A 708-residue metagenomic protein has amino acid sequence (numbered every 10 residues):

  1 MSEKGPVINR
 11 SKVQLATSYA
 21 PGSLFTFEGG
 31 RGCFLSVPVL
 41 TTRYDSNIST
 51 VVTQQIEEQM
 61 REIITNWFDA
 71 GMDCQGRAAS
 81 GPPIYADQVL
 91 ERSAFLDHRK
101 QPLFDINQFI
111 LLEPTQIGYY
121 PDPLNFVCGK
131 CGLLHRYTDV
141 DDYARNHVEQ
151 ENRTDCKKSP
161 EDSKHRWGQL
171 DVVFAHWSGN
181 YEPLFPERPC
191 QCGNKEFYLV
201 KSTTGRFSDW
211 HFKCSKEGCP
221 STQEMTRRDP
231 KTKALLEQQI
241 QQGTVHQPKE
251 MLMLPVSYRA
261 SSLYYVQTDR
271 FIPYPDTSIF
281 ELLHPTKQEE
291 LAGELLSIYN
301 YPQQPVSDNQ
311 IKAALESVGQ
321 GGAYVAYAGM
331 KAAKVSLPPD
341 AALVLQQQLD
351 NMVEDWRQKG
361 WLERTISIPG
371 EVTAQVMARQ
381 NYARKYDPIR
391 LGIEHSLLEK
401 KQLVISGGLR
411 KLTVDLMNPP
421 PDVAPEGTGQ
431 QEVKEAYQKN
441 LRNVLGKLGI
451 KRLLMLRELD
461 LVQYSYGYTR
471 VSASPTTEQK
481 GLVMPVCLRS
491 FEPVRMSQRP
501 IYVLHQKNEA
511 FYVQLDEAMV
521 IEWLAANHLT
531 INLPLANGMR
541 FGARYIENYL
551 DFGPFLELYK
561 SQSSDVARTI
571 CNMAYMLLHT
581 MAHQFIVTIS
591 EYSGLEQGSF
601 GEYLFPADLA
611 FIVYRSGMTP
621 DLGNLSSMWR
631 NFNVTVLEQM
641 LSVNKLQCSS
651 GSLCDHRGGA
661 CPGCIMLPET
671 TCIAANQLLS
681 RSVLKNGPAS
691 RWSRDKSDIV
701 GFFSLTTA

Functional and structural regions predicted by a protein language model:
M1-E62, G193-M576, T588, P606-D608 (+3 more regions): Charged, low-complexity interaction segments
M1-W167, V172, D350, Y382 (+3 more regions): N-terminal alpha-helical interaction blocks
D122-N125, R166-L170, S208, K507 (+2 more regions): Conserved structured core elements
C128-C131, E151-S159, A175-H176, P189-C192 (+2 more regions): Short cysteine-rich clusters marking metal-coordination/redox-active sites
L134-Y137, P160-G168, N180-E182, N194-E196 (+3 more regions): Cys/His-rich microdomains that often coordinate metals
V140-E149, F174, E187-Q191, T203-T204 (+2 more regions): Short cysteine/histidine-rich zinc-coordinating motifs and their immediately flanking basic loops
V173-A175, P183-L184, Q191-C192, L577-L595 (+2 more regions): Subunit-assembly interface segments of extracellular/virion macromolecular structures
C190, N194, G617, S626-A708: Elongated scaffolding segments in large macromolecular assemblies, built predominantly from amphipathic alpha-helices
